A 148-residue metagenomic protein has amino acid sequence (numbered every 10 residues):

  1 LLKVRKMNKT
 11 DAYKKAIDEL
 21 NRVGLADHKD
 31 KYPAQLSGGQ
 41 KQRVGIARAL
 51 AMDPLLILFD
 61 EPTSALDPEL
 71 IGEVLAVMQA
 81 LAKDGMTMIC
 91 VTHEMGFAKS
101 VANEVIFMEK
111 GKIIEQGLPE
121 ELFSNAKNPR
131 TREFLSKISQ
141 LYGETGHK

Functional and structural regions predicted by a protein language model:
K31, M52, D84: Conserved signature/switch motifs of ABC ATPase nucleotide-binding domains
Y32-L36, Q40: Conserved ABC ATPase signature
I57-D60: Catalytic Walker B motif of ABC-type/P-loop ATPase nucleotide-binding domains
T92-H93: H-loop/switch region of ABC-family ATPase nucleotide-binding domains
A98-S100: A short, surface-exposed alpha-helical micro-motif characterized by mixed small hydrophobic and charged/polar residues
Q116-G117: ABC ATPase "signature
